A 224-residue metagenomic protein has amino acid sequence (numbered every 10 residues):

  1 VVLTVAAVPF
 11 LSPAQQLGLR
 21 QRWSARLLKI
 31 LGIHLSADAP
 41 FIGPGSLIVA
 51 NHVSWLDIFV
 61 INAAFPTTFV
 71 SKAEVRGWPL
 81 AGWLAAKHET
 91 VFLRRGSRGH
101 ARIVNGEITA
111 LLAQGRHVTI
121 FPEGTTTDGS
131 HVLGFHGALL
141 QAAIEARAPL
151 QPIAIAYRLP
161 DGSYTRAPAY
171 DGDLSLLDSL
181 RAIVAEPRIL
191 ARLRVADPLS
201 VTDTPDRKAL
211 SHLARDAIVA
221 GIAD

Functional and structural regions predicted by a protein language model:
V1-L11, G18-Q21, A39, P44 (+4 more regions): Membrane-interfacial terminal anchoring regions of lipid-handling membrane enzymes
V2-L17, L28-L31, G43-R98: Catalytic core of membrane glycerolipid acyltransferases/transacylases, capturing the structured, soluble-facing
G45-L47, T90, H117-F121, P149 (+1 more regions): Residue-level preference for the first positions of well-ordered beta-strands
K72, L93, F121, I153-I155: Generic beta-sheet signal
L80-G82, S130-P205, H212-L213: A cross-family acyltransferase "interaction/gating" segment
V91-L112, H117: A membrane-cytosol interface segment of integral membrane proteins
L111-L140: Catalytic-site beta-strand/loop segments enriched in glycine and acidic/polar residues
